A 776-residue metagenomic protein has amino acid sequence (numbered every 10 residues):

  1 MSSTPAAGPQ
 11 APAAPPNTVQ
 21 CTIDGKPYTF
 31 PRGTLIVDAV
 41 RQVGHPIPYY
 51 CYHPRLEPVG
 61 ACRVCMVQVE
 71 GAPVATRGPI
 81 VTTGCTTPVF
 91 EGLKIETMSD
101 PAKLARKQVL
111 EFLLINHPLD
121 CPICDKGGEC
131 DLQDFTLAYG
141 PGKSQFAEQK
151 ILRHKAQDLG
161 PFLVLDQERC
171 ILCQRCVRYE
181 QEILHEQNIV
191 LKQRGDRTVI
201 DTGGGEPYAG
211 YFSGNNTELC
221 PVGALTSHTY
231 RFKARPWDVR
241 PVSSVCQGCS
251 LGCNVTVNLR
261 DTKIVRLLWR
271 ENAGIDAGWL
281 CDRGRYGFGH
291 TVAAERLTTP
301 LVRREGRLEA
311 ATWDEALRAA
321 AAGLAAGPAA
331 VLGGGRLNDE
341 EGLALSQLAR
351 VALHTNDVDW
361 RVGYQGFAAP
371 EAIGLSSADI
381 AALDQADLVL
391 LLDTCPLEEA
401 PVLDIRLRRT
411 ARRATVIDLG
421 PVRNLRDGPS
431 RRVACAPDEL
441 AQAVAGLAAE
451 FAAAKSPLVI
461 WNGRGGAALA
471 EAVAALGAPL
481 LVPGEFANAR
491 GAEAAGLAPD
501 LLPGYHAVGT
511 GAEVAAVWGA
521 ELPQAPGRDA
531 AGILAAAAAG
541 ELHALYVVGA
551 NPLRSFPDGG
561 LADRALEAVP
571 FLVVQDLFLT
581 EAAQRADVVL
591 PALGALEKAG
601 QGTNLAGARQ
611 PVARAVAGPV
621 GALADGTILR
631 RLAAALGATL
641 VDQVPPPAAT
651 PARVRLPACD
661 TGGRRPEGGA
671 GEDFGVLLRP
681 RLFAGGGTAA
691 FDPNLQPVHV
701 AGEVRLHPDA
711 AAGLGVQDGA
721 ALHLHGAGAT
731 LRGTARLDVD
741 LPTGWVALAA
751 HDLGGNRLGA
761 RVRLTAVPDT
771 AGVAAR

Functional and structural regions predicted by a protein language model:
S2, I47, S346, Q385 (+7 more regions): A cross-kingdom feature strongest in bacterial/archaeal respiratory oxidoreductases
S2-G33, R41, H53, V69-V74 (+6 more regions): N-terminal export/assembly segments and adjacent metallocofactor-ligating motifs of anaerobic energy-metabolism
I36-E70: A basic, amphipathic helix-loop patch mediating RNA/tRNA/ribosome contacts
Y52-A61, P88, R194, D718 (+1 more regions): Short, glycine-/polar-rich solvent-exposed loops and beta-turns at beta-strand/coil boundaries
V69, T87, V257-L259, L678-P680 (+1 more regions): Flexible glycine-/small-residue-rich
R197, K233-R240, G335-L337, Q365-G366 (+3 more regions): A glycine-rich phosphate-binding loop feature that marks nucleotide/adenosyl-phosphate handling sites
L317, L353, L425-A537: Active-site phosphate/pyrophosphate-binding segments
